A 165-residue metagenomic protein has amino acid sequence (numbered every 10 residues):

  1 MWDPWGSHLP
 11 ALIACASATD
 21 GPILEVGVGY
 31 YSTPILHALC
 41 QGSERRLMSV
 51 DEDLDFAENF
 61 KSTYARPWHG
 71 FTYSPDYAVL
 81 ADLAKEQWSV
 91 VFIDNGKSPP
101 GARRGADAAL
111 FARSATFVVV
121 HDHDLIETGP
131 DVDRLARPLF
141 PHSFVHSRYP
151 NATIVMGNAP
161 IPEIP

Functional and structural regions predicted by a protein language model:
W5-P75: SAM cofactor-binding core of SAM-dependent methyltransferases, primarily the Rossmann-like beta-alpha-beta module
G21, S89, T116: Conserved acidic residues
L24, V50, I93-N95, V120-H123: Active-site flanking residues adjacent to catalytic metal/cofactor-binding acidic residues
S32-P34, A57, L80-A81, G101 (+2 more regions): Short, well-ordered alpha-helical microsegments
L39-Q41, A84-E86, A108-A115: Short, conserved loop/helix-junction motifs that constitute active-site signature segments in enzyme catalytic cores
Y77-Q87: Short amphipathic alpha-helix with an adjacent loop that forms part of the alpha/beta core around
E86-D94: Short SAM/SAH-binding signature in class I
K97-P165: C-terminal substrate-binding/active-site "lid" region of AdoMet-derived donor-dependent transferases
